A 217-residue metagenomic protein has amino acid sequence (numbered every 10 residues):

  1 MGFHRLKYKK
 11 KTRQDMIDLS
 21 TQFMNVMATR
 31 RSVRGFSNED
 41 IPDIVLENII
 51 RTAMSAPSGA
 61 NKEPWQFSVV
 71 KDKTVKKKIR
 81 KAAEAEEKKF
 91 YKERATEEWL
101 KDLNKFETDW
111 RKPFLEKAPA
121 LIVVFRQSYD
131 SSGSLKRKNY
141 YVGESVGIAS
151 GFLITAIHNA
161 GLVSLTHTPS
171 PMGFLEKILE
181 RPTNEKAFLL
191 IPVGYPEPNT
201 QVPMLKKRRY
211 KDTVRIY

Functional and structural regions predicted by a protein language model:
M1-V33, S37-D40, K78: N-terminal accessory segments that position/regulate proteins before the catalytic core
G2-L19, K186-Y217: C-terminal helix-cap and adjacent tail motif
M27, I49-A53, I191: Short alpha-helical scaffolding segments that buttress acidic/His motifs in well-ordered protein cores
R51-M54, S128-I178: Small-aliphatic-rich amphipathic alpha-helix that forms the alpha element of a beta-alpha
M54-N61: Glycine-rich phosphate/pyrophosphate-binding beta-alpha loops
N61-P64, E116-A118, K186: Short, basic and Ser/Thr-rich N-terminal targeting/leader segments
V69-V146: Glycine/small-residue-rich phosphate/adenosyl-binding loop
L175-L189: Short, electropositive alpha-helical surface patch
